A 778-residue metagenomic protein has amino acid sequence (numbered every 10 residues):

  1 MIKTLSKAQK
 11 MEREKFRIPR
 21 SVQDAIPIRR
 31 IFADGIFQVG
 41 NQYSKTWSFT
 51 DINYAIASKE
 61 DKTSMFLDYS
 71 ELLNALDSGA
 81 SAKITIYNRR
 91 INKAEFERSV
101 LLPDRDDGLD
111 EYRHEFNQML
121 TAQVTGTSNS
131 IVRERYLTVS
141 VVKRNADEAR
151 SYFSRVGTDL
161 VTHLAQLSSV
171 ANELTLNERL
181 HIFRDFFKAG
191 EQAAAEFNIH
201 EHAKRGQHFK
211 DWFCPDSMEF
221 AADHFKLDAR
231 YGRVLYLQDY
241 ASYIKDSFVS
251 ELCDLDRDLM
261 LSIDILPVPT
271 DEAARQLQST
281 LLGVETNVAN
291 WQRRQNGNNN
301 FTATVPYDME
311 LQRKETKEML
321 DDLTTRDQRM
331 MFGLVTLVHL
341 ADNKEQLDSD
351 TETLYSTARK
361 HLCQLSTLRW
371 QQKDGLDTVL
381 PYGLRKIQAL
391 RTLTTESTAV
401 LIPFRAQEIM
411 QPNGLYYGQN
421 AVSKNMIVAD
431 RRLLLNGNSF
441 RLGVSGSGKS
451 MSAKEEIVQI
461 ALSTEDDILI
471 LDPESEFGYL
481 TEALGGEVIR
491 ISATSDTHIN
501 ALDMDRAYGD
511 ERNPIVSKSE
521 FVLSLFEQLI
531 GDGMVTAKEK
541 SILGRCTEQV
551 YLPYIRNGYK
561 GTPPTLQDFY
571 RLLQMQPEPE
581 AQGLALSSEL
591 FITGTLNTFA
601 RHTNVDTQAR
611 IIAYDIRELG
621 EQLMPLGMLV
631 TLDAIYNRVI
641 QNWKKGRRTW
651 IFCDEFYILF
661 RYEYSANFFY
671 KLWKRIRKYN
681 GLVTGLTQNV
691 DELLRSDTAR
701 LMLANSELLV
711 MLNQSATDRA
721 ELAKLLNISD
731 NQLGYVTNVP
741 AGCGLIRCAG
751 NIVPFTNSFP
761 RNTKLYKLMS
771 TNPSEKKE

Functional and structural regions predicted by a protein language model:
M1-F404: Extended, folded cores of ATP/NTP-driven motor/assembly subunits in large transport and secretion machines
I52, K59-S78, R89, C253 (+9 more regions): P-loop NTPase motor domains
R441: Hydrophobic anchor at the beta1->P-loop junction of P-loop NTPases
K449: Conserved lysine of the Walker
S452: Hydrophobic positions on the alpha1 helix immediately C-terminal to the Walker A/P-loop
Q459-L469: Post-Walker A helix-loop "phosphate-sensing" segment adjacent to the P-loop in P-loop NTPases
G485-I489, T698-M711: A short helix-turn-beta junction within AAA+ P-loop NTPase domains corresponding to the substrate/partner-engaging
L726-E778: Conserved P-loop NTPase
